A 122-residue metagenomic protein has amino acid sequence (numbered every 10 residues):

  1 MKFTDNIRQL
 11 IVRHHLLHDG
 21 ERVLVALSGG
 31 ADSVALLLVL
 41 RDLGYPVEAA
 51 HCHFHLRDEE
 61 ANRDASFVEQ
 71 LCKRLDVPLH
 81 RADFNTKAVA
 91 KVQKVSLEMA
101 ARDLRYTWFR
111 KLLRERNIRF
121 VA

Functional and structural regions predicted by a protein language model:
M1-A122: Core alpha/beta nucleotide-donor-binding catalytic domains of modification enzymes
